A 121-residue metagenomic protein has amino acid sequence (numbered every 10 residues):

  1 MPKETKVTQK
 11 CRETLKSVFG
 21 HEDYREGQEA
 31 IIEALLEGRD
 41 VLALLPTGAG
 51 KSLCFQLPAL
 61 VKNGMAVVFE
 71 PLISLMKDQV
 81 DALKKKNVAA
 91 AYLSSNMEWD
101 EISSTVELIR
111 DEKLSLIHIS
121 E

Functional and structural regions predicted by a protein language model:
P2-L44: Conserved pre-motif I regulatory segment
E26-L116: Conserved P-loop/Walker A NTP-binding site and adjacent catalytic elements of P-loop NTPases
I117-E121: Conserved small/polar residues in nucleotide/adenosyl-binding loops
